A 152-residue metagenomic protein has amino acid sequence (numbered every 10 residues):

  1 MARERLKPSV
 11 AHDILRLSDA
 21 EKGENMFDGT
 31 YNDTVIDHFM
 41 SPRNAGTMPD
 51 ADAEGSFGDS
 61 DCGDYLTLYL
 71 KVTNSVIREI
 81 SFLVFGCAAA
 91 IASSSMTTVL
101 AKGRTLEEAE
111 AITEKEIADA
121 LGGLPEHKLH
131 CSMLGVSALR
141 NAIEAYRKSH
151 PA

Functional and structural regions predicted by a protein language model:
A2-P49, E54-S56, R78, M96 (+1 more regions): C-terminal binding/interaction regions
D50, C62-G63: Short solvent-exposed loop/turn micro-motifs enriched in small/polar/acidic residues
F57-D61: Short Gly/Pro-enriched turn/cap motifs at secondary-structure boundaries
C62, V84-S93, C131: Short, thiol/selenol-centered motifs that function as redox-active sites or metal-ligating centers
D64-S75: Short beta-strand elements
V76-S81, I91: Short small-residue beta-strand/loop micro-motif enriched in glycine and branched aliphatics
V84-F85, L100, L106: Active-site cofactor/substrate anionic-group-binding motifs, chiefly glycine- and Lys/Arg-rich phosphate-binding loops
I91-A101: Short, small-residue alpha-helix embedded
